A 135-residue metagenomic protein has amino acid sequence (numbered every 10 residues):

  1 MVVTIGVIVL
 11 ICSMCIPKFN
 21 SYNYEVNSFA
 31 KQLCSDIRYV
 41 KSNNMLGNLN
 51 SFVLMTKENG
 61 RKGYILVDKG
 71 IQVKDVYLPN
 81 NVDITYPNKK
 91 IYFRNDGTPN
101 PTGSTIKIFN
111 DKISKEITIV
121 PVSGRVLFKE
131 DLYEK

Functional and structural regions predicted by a protein language model:
M1-F19: N-terminal single-pass transmembrane signal-anchor helix
P17-Y22, D83-Y86: Alpha-helix C-terminal capping segments
Y24-N50: Membrane-proximal N-terminal amphipathic helix
S28, S35, D75, P79-N80 (+1 more regions): N-terminal, intrinsically disordered, polar/charged segments of Gram-positive cell-envelope systems that serve as
S51-G103, I113, L127-K129, Y133-K135: Type IV pilin-like appendage domain
K107-I119: Short, exposed beta-strand-loop hairpins at the edges of beta-sheets in extracellular/periplasmic proteins
